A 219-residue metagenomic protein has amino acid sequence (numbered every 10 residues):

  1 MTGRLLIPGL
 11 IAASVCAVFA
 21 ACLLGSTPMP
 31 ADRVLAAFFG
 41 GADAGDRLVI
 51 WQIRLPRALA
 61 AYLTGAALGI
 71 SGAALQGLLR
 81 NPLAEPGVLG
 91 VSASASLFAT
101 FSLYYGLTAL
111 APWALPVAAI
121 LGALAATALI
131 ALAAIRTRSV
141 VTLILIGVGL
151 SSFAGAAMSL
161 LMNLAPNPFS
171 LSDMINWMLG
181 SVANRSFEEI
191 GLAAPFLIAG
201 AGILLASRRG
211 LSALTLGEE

Functional and structural regions predicted by a protein language model:
M1-E219: Alpha-helical transmembrane segments in inner-membrane proteins
